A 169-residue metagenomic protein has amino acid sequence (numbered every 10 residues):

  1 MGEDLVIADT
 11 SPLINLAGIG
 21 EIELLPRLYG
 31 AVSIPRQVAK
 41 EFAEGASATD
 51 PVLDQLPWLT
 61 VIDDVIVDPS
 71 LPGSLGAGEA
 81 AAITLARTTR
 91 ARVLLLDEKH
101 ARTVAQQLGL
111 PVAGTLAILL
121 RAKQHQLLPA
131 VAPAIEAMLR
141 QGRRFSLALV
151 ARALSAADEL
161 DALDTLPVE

Functional and structural regions predicted by a protein language model:
G2-V93, K99-R102, Q106-L110, A148 (+3 more regions): Active-site-proximal, substrate-binding regions of enzyme catalytic domains and RNA-binding/basic surfaces
L110, L116-L160: Hydrophobic alpha-helical interaction segments
